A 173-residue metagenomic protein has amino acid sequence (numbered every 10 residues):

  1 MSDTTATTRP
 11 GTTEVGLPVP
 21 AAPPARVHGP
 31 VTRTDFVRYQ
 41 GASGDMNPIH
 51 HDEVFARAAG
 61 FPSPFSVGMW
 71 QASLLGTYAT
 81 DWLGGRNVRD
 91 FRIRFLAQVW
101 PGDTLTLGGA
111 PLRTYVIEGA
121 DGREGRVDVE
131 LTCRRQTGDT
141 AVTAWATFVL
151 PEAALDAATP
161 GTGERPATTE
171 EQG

Functional and structural regions predicted by a protein language model:
M1-V27, W100-G173: HotDog/MaoC-like acyl-thioester-processing domains
S2-P64: Catalytic strand-loop segment that frames the active site of acyl-thioester-processing enzymes
A42-S43, A56, D90-R92, A146 (+1 more regions): Short, charged/polar low-complexity linear motifs in solvent-exposed/disordered segments
R57-S66, W70-T114: Hydrophobic beta-strand-centered segment that forms part of the acyl-chain substrate-binding groove
